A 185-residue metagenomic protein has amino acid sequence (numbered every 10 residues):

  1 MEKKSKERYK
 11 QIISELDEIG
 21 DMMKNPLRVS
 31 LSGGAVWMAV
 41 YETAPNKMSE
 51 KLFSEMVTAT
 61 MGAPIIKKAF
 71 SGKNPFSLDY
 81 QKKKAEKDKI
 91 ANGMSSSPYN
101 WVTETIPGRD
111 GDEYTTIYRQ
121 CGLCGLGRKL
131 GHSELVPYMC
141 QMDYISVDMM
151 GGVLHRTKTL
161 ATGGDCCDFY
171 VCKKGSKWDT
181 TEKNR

Functional and structural regions predicted by a protein language model:
M1-A44: N-terminal, charged low-complexity regulatory/assembly segments
S5-I13, P26, K89, D112 (+3 more regions): N-proximal short alpha-helices
K24-P26, G127-L130, N184-R185: A short, structure-level motif marking secondary-structure boundaries and short turns
L31, A35, M142, G164: Short, well-structured alpha-helical interface segments that form or flank functional binding sites
S32-M38, E42-K129: Amphipathic interaction/junction segments at domain boundaries or subunit interfaces
P75-S77, E134-L135, M139, D179-R185: Repeat-unit-sized solenoid/scaffold elements
V102-T162: Short, hydrophobic/π-rich interface segment
T157-A161, C166, Y170-R185: Activation/maturation switch segments at domain boundaries
